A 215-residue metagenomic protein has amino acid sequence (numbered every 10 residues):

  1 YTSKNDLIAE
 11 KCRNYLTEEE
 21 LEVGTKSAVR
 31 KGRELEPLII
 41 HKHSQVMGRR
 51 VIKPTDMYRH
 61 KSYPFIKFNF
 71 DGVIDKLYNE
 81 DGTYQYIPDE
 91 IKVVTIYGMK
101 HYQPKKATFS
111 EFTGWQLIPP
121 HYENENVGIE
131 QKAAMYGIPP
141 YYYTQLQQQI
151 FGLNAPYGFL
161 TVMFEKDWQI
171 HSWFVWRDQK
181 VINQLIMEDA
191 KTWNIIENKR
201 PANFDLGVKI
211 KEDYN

Functional and structural regions predicted by a protein language model:
Y1-N215: Accessory terminal regions of nucleic-acid processing enzymes
